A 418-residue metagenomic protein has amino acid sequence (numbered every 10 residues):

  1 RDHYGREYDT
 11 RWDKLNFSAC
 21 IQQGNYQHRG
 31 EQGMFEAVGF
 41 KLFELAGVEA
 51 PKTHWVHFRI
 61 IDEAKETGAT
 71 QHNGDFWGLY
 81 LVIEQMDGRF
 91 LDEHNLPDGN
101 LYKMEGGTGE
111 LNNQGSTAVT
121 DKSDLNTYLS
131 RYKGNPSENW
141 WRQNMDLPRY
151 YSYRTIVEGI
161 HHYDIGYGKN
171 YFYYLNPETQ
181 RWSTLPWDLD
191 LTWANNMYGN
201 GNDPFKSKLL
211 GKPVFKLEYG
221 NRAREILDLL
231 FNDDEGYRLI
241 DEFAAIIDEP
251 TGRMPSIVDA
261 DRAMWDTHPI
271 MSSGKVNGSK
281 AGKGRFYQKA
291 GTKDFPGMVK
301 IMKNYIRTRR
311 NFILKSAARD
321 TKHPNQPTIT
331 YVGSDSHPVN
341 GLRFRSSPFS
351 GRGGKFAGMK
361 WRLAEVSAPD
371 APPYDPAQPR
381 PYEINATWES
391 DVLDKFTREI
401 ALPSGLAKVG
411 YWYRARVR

Functional and structural regions predicted by a protein language model:
R1-V38, R343, Y374-Y382, A386: Conserved NTP-binding catalytic cores of kinases and kinase-like/nucleotidyltransferase enzymes across multiple kinase
D2-G5, D9-Y26, L45-P51, D62-G159 (+1 more regions): Internal "kinase-insert"/substrate-recognition segments embedded within catalytic cores of ATP-dependent enzymes
H28, K122, N126, S130-Y167 (+1 more regions): Middle-to-C-terminal accessory/interaction subdomains
M34-V48: Zn2+-dependent metallopeptidase catalytic core
I60-D62, L175, L363-S367: Residue-level signal for short segments within beta-strands and strand-turn junctions of well-structured beta-sheet
R352-F356: Short proline/glycine-enriched turn/loop motifs at strand-loop junctions of beta-rich domains
G358-G410: Recognizes extended acidic, P/S/T-rich segments that occur within or adjacent to Ig-like beta-sandwich modules
W412-R416: Extracellular recognition modules
